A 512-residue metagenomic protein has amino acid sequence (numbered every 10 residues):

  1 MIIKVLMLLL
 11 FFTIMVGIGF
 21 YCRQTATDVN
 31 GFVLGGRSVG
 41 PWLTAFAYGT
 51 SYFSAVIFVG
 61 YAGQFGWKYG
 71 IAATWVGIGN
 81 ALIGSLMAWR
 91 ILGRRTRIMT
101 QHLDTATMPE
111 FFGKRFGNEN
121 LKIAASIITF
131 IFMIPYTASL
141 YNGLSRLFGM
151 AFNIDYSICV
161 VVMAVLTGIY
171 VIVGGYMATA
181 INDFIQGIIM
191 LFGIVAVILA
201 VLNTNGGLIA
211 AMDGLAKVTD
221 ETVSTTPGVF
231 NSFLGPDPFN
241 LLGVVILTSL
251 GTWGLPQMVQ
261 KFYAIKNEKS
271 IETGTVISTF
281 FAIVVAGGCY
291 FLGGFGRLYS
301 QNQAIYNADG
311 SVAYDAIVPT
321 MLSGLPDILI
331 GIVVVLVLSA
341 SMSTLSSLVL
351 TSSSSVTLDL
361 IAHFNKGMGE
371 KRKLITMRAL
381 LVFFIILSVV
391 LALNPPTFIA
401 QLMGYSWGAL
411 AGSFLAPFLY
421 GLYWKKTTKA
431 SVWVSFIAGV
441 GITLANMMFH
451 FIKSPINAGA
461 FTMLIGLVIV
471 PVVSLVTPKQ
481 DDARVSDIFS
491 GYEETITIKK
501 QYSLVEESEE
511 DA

Functional and structural regions predicted by a protein language model:
M1-A512: Membrane-embedded helix-loop-helix hairpins and adjacent transmembrane boundary segments in multi-pass transporters
